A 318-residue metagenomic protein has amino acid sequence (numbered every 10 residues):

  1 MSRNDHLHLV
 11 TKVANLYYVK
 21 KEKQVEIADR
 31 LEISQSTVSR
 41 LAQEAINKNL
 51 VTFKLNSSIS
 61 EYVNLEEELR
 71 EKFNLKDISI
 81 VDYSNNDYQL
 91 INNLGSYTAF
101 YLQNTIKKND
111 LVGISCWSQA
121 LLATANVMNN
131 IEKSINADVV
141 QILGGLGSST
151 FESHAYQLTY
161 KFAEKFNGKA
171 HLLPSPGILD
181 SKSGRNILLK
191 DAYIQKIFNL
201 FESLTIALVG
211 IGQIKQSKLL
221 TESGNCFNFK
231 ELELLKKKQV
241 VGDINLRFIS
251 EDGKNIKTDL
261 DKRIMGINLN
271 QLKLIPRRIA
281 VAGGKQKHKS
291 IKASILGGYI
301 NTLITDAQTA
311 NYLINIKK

Functional and structural regions predicted by a protein language model:
M1-K20: Extreme N-terminal segment that seeds HTH/winged-HTH DNA-binding domains in transcriptional regulators
V13, K21-I33: Short alpha-helical "recognition helix" segments of helix-turn-helix
S39-L41: Key DNA-contacting residues within the recognition helix of helix-turn-helix
E44: Alpha-helical DNA-recognition elements
L50-L65: Short Lys/Arg-enriched helix C-cap and helix-to-coil transition segments that create basic nucleic-acid-contact patches
E67, K72-D110, S134-K215, N228 (+1 more regions): Ligand-binding beta-strand-loop-alpha-helix segment within the catalytic cores of soluble metabolic enzymes
L220-S250, T302: Gly/Ser/Thr-rich active-site loops/lids in small-molecule metabolic enzymes that frequently grip phosphoryl groups
E251, N255-K318: ATP/nucleoside-binding phosphotransfer catalytic cores, i.e., glycine-rich phosphate-binding loops
